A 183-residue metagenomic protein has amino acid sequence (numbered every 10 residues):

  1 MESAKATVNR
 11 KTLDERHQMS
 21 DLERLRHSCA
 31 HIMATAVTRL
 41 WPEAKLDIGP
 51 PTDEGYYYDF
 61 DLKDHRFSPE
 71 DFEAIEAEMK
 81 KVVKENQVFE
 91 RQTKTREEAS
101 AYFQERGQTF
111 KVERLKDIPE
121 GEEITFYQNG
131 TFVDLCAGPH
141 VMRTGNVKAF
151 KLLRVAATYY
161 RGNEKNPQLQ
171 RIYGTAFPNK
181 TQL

Functional and structural regions predicted by a protein language model:
E2-R24, A36, K45-P51, Y57-L183: Auxiliary tRNA-acceptor-end handling modules of aminoacyl-tRNA synthetases
R39: Metal-associated gating/positioning segment near the N- to mid-region
